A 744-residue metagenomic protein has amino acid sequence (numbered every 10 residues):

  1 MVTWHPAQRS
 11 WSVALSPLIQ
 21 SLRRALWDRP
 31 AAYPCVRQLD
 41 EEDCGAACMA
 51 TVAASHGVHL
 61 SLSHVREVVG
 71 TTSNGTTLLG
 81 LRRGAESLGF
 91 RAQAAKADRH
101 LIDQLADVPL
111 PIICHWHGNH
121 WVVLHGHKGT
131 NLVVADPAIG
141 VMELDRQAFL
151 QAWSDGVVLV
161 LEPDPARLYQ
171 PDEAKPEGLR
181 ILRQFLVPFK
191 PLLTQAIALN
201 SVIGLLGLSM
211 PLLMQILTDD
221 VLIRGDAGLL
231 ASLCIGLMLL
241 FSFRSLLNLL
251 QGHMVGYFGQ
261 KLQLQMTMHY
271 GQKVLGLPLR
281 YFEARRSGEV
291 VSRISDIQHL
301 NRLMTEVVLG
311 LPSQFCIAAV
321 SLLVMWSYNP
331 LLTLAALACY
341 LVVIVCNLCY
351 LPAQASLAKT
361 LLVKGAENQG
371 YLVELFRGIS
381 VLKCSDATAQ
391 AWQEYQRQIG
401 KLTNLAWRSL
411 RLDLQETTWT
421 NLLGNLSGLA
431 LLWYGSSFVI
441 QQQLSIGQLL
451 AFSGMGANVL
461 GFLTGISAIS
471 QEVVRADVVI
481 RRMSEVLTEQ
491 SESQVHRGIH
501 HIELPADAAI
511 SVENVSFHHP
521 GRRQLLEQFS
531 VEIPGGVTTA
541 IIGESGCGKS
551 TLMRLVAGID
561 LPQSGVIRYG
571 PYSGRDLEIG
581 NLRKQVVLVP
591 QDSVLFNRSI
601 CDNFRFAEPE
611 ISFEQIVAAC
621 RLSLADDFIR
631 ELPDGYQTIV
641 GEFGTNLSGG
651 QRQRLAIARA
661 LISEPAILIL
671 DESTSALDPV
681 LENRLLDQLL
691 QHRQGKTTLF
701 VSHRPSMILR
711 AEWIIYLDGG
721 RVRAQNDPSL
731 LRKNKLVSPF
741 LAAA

Functional and structural regions predicted by a protein language model:
V2-Q147: Conserved active-site-adjacent core of cysteine acyl-enzyme catalytic domains
T194-L247, M254, W326-L331, Q442-I446: Transmembrane helix-loop-helix hairpins at lipid-water interfaces of multipass membrane proteins, especially the type-1
I235-F243, N248, G310-T360, W433-L444 (+1 more regions): Transmembrane helices of ABC transporter permease
K364, N368, S380-A387, R411 (+1 more regions): Cytosolic ends of transmembrane helices, especially the final helix of ABC transmembrane type-1 domains
A557: Helix-to-loop junction immediately C-terminal to a conserved catalytic motif
D576, R583, C601-E642, G695 (+2 more regions): ABC ATPase nucleotide-binding domain helical subdomain, centered on the C-loop/LSGGQ "ABC signature"
I662-A666, G695: A short, proline-enriched helix->beta-strand linker immediately N-terminal to the Walker B motif in ABC-type P-loop
D687, R704, L709-A744: C-terminal portion of ABC ATPase nucleotide-binding domains
